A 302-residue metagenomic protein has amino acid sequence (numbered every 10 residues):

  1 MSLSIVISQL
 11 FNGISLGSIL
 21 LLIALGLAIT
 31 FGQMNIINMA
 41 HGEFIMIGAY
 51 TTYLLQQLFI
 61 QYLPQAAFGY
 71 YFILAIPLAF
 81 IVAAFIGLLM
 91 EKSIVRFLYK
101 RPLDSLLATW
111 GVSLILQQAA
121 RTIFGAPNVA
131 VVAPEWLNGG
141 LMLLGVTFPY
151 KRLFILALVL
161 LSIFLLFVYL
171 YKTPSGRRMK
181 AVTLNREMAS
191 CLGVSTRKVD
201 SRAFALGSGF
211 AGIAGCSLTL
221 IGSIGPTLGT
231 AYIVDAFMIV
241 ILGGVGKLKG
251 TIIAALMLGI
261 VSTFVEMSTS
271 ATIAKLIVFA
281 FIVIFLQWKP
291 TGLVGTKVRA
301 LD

Functional and structural regions predicted by a protein language model:
M1-I23, T51, Y62-L74, R101-L106 (+2 more regions): Membrane-interfacial amphipathic/re-entrant helices at transmembrane-helix boundaries
S2-F11, F148, Y169-P174, D200-L242 (+1 more regions): Inter-helical junctions in multi-pass inner-membrane proteins, predominant in energy-converting antiporter-like
V6-L55, L89, S93-D104, G244-V245: Single transmembrane alpha-helix segments in multi-pass membrane proteins
E43-Y50, R96-R121, G229-I241, S270-K289: Pore- or pathway-lining transmembrane helices of multi-pass membrane proteins that form conduits for solutes/ions
Q65-V112, A119, I253-L258, K289-P290: Alpha-helical transmembrane segments within multi-pass membrane transporters and channels
F97-L98, P102-K172, V199-R202, F264 (+2 more regions): Transmembrane helix-bundle core of multi-pass membrane transporters and related energy-transducing complexes
I123, E135, L184-C191, S195-K198 (+1 more regions): Cytosolic-side transmembrane-helix boundaries in multi-pass membrane proteins
T147-I224, L248-I253: Helix-loop-helix "hairpin" substructures at the membrane interface of multi-pass membrane proteins
